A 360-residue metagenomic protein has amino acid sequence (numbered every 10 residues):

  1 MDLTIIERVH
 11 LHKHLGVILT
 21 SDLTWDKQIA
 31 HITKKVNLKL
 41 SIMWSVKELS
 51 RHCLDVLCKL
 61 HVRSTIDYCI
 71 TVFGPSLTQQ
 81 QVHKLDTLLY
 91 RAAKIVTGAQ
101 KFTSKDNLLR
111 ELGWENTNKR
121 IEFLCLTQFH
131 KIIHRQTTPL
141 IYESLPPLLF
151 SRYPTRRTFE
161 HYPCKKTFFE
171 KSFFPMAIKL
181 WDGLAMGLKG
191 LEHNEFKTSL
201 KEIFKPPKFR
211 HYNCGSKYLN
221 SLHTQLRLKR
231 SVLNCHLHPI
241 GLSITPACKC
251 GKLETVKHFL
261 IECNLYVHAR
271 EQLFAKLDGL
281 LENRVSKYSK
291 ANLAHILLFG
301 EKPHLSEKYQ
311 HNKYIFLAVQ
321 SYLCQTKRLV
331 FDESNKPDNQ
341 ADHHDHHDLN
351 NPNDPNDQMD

Functional and structural regions predicted by a protein language model:
L3-V72: Basic, alpha-helical interaction scaffolds
T4, D22-K39, C125-H134, G187-P206 (+2 more regions): Compositionally biased, low-complexity linear motifs
H12-D22, V36, V62, I66-G74 (+7 more regions): Short, conserved catalytic/metal-binding micro-motifs enriched in Asp/Glu and His
W25, I32, K39, S50 (+15 more regions): Alpha-helical interaction elements in eukaryotic regulators
M43-V56, G74-T78, S104-N116: Acidic, serine/threonine- and proline-rich low-complexity regulatory regions
Q81-F150, H258: Short, charged alpha-helical motifs in flexible N/C-terminal segments and linkers
N118-I121, T127, T138, F150 (+3 more regions): Acidic catalytic cores of enzymes that act on phosphate-bearing nucleotides/polynucleotides
K205-D360: Family-specific functional microsites
